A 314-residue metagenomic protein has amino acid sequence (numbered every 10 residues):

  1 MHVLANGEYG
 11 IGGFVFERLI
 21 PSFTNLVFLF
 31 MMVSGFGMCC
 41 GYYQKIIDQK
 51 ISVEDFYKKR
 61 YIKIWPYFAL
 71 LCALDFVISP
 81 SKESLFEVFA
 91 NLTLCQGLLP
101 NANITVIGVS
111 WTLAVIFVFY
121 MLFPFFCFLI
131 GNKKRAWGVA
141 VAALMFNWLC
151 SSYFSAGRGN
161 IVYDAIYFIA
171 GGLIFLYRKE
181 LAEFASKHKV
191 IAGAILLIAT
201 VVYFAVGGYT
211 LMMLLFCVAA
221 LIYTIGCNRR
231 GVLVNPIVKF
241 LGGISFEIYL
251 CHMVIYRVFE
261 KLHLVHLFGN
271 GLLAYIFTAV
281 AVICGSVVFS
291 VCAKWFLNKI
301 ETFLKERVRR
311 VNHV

Functional and structural regions predicted by a protein language model:
M1-L4, V77, C95-L99, V141-Y153 (+4 more regions): Aromatic-anchored segments of alpha-helical transmembrane domains
V15-V27, A102-V115, C150-A170, T200-L221 (+2 more regions): Interfacial loop-to-helix transition and helix-capping segments at the boundaries of transmembrane helices
I20-V33, C40-I78, S84-A90, F119 (+4 more regions): Transmembrane alpha-helical segments and their boundary/interface "anchor" motifs in multi-pass integral membrane
M38-I46, V77-P80, F125-N132, C150-S151 (+4 more regions): Structural signal for the C-terminal ends of transmembrane alpha-helices and the immediately following loop
D75-S81, A90-S152: Hydrophobic alpha-helical segments with transmembrane-like composition
V77, F168, L197-K299: Alpha-helical transmembrane segments of multi-pass integral membrane proteins
N132-V139, E183-G193, L272-L273: Membrane-interfacial entry segments at the cytosolic side of transmembrane helices
K261, W295-V314: Membrane-proximal cytoplasmic C-terminal regulatory module of class A 7TM GPCRs
